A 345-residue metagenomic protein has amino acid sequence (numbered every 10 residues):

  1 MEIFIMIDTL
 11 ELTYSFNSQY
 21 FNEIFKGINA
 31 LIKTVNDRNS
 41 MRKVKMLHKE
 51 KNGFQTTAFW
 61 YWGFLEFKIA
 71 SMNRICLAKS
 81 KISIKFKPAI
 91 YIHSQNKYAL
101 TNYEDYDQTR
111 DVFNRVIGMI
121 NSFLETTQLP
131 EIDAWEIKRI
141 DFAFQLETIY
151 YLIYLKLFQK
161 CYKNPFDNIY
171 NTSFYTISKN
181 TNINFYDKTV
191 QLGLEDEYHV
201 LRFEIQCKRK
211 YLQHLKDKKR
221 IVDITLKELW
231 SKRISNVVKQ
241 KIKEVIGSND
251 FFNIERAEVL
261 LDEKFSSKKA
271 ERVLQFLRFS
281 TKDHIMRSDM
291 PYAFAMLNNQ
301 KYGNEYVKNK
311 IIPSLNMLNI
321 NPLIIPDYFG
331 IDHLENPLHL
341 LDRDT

Functional and structural regions predicted by a protein language model:
M1-S288, N299-Q300, L318-T345: Structured, helix-rich domain cores that form ligand/interaction pockets
Y292-Y302: Short, aromatic/basic-rich helix-turn unit that serves as a nucleic-acid recognition element
E305-I312: Helix-turn-helix DNA-binding segment
P313-M317: Residue-level detection of the helix-turn-helix DNA-binding "recognition helix"
